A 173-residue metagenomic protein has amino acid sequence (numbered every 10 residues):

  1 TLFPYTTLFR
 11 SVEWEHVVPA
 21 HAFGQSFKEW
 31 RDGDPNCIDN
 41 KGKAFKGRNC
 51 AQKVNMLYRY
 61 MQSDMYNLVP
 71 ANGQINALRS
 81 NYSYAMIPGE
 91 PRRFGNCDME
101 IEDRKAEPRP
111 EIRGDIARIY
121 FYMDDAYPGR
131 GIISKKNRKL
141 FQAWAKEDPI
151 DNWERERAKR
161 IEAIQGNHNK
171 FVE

Functional and structural regions predicted by a protein language model:
T1-L8: Short, small-residue-biased leader/transition segments that mark boundaries at the very start of proteins
F9-E173: Domain-level detector of nuclease and nuclease-like folds in predominantly extracellular/periplasmic contexts
